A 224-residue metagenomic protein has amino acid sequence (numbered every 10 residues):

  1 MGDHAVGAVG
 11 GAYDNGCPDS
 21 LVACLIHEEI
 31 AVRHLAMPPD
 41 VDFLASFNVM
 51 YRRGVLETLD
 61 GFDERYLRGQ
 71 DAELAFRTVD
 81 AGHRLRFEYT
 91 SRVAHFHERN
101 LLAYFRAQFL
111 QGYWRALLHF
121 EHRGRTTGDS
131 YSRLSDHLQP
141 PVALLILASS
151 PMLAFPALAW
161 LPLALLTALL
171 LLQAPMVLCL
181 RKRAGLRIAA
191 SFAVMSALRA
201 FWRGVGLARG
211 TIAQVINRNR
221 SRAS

Functional and structural regions predicted by a protein language model:
M1-V22, T90-R92, F96: Conserved donor NDP-sugar-binding/catalytic core segment of glycosyltransferases
N15-P18, V32-M50, G54-T58, Y66-L67 (+4 more regions): A recurrent flexible, glycine/aromatic-enriched loop bordering the glycosyltransferase active site that acts as
V22-E28: Short, flexible, mixed-charge acidic loops at enzyme active sites
G61: Interdomain coupling helix/linker and adjacent catalytic-core signature of nucleotidyl signaling output domains
R65-Y66, A72-G128: Catalytic donor/gating beta->alpha subdomain of glycosyltransferases that bind UDP-sugars
L102-A159, K182-A189, R220-S224: Basic/Trp-rich segment in TM-proximal cytosolic loops or flexible interdomain/linker regions
P141-Q214: Membrane-embedded multi-pass helical conduit in multi-pass membrane proteins, especially envelope-biosynthetic
